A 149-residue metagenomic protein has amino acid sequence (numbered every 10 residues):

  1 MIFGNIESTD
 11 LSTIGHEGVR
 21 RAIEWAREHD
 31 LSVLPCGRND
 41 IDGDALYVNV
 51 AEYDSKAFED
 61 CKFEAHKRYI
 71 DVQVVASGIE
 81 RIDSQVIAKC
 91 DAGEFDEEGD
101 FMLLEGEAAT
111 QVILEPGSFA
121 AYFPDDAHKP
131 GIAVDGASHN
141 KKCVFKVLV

Functional and structural regions predicted by a protein language model:
I2-V50, A57, K62-A65: A short, N-terminal "cap"/entry segment at the start of jelly-roll beta-barrel domains of the cupin/DSBH fold
G43, E59-D71, A88-A92, L114: A short beta-loop-beta micro-motif enriched in histidine and acidic residues
R68, L104-A109: Short alpha-helix capping/helix-loop boundary micro-motifs
R68-I70, V74-I82, A88-C90, E97-F101: Glycine- and acidic-residue-biased ligand/ion/polar-headgroup-sensing regions
V72, F119-A121, A137-V149: A short hydrophobic beta-strand segment most commonly corresponding to one strand of the jelly-roll/cupin
I113-G131: Conserved metal-binding segment of the jelly-roll/cupin
I132-G136: Short proline/glycine-enriched turn/loop segments at secondary-structure junctions
